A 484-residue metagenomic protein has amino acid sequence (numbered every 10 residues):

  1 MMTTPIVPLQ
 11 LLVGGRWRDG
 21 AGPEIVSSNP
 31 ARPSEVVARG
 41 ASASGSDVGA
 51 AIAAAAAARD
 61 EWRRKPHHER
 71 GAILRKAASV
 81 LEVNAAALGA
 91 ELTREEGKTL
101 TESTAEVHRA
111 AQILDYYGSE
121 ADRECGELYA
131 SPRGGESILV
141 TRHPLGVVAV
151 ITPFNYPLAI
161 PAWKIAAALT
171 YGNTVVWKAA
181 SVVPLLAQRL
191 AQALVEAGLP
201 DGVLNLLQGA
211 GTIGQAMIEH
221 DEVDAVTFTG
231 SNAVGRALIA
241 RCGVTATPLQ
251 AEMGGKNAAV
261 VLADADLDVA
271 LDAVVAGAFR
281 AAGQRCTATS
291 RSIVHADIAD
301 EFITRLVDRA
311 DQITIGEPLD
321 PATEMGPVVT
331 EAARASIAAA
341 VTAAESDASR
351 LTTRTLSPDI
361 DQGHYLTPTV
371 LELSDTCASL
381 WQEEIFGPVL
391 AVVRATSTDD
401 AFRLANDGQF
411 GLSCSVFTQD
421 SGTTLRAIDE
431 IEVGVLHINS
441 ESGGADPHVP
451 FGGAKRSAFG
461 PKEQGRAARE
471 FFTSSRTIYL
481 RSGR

Functional and structural regions predicted by a protein language model:
M1-R32: Hydrophobic face of amphipathic alpha-helices that form TPR/SEL1-like repeat modules and related alpha-solenoid
P33-R123: Glycine-rich loop-to-alpha-helix module at the N-terminal edge of alpha/beta enzyme cores
P33-S34, A55, R70, L92 (+10 more regions): Residue-level signal for inorganic ion chemistry
E35-A38, V223, V260, T314 (+2 more regions): Conserved C-terminal structural/oligomerization subdomain of aldehyde/semialdehyde dehydrogenase
V37-A43, A57-R64, V150, A259-L262 (+5 more regions): Short, well-ordered beta-strand elements within core beta-sheets of diverse protein domains
K76, G135-S137, R354-I360, E441: Short, solvent-exposed loop/turn elements at beta->coil junctions and helix N-caps that rim active or binding pockets
G126-V269, A395: Rossmann-like NAD(P) dinucleotide-binding subdomain of oxidoreductase/dehydrogenase enzymes
A233-D375, I438, G483: ALDH superfamily catalytic-core signature
